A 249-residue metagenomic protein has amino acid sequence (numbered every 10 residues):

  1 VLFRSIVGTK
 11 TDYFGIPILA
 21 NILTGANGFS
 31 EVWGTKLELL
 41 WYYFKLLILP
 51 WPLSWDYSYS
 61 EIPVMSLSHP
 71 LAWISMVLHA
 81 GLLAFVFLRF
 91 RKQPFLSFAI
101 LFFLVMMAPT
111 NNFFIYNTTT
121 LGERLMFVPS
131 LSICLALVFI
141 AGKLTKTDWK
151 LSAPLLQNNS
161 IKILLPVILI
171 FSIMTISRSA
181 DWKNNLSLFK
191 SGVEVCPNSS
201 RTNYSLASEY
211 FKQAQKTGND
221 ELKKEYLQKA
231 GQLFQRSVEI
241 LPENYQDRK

Functional and structural regions predicted by a protein language model:
V1-R248: Polytopic membrane enzymes that build or remodel cell-surface glycoconjugates and lipids
